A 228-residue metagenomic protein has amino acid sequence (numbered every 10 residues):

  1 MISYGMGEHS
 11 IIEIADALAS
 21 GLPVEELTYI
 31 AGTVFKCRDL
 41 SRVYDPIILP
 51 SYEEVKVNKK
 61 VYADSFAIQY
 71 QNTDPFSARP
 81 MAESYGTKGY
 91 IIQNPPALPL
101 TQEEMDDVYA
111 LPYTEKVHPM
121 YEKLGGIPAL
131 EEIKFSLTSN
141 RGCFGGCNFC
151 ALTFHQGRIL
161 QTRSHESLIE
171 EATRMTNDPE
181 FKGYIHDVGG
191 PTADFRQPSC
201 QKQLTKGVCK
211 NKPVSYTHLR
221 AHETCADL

Functional and structural regions predicted by a protein language model:
M1-G86: Glycine-rich beta-alpha loop elements in corrinoid/cobalamin-binding modules across cobalamin-dependent enzymes
H9-I12, T101, F144-N148, Q156-I159 (+1 more regions): Flexible loop/turn segments at secondary-structure boundaries
A17-S20, F154, S164, S199-S215: Short secondary-structure boundary/capping segments
V61-S136: N-terminal [4Fe-4S]-dependent radical SAM core
L124-A151, Y184: N-terminal pre-triad scaffold of radical SAM enzymes
F154-Y184: Conserved alpha-helical substructure of the radical SAM core
T176, G183-G207: Terminal amphipathic helices with adjacent charged low-complexity linkers/tails
H218-A221, C225-D227: Single conserved hydrophobic/aromatic residue that forms the stacking wall/gate of nucleotide- or nucleobase-binding
